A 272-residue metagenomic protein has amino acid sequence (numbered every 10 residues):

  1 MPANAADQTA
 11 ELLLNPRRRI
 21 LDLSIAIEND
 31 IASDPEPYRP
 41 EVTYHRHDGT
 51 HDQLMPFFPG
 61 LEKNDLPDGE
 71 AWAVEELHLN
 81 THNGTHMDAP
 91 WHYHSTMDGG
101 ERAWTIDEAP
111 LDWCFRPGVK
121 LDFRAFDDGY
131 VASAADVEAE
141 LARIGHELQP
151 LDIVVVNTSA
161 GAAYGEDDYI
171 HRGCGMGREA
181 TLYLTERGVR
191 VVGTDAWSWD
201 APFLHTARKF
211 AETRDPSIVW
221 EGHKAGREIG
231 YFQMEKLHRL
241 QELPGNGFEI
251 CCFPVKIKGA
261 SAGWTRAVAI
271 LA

Functional and structural regions predicted by a protein language model:
M1-A272: Active-/binding-site microenvironments in catalytic and ligand-binding cores
